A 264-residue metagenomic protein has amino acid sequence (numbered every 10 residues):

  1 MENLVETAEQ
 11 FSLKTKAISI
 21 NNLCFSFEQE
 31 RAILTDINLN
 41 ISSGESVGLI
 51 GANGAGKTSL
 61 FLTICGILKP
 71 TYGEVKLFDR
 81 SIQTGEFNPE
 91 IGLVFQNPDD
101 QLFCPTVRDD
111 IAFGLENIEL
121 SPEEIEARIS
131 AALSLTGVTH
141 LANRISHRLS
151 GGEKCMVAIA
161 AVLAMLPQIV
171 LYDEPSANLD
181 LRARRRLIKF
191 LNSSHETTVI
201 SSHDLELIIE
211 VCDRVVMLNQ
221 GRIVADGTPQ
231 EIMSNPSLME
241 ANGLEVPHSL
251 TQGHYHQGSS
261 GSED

Functional and structural regions predicted by a protein language model:
E2, Q230, N235-D264: ABC ATPase nucleotide-binding domains
C65: Helix-to-loop junction immediately C-terminal to a conserved catalytic motif
E123-L141: Conserved ABC ATPase "signature" region
I145-L149, E153: Conserved ABC ATPase signature
V170-D173: Catalytic Walker B motif of ABC-type/P-loop ATPase nucleotide-binding domains
S202-H203: H-loop/switch region of ABC-family ATPase nucleotide-binding domains
